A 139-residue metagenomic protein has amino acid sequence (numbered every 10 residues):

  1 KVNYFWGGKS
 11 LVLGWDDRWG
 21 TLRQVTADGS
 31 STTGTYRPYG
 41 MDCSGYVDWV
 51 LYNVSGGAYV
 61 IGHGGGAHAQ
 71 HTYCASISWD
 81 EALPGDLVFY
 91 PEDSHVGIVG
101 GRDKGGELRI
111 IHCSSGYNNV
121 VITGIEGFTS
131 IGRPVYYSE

Functional and structural regions predicted by a protein language model:
K1-G45, W49-V54: N-terminal capping segments
N3, G14, T35, A58 (+3 more regions): Intrinsically disordered, low-complexity N-terminal regions enriched in serine/proline/glycine with scattered basic
G20, G57, G124-E126: Generic preference for flexible, low-structure residues
D48, Y52-A69: Activation targets extended, charge/polar-rich intrinsically disordered C-terminal tails
G62-S78, E92-E139: Aromatic- and glycine-rich peptidoglycan recognition patches
E81-A82: Short, well-ordered loop/turn sites that connect or cap secondary structure elements
